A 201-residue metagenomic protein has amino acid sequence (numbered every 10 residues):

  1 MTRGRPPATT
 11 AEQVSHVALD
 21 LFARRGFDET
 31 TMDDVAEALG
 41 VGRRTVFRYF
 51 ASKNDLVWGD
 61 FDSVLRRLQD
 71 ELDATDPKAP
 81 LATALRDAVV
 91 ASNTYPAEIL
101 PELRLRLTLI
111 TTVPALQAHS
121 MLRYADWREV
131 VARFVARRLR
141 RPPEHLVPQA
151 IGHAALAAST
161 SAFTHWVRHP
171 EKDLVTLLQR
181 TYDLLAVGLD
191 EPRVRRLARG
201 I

Functional and structural regions predicted by a protein language model:
M1-V41, W58, R66-R67, T176: Basic, helix-initiating cap at the start of DNA-binding domains
V14-F22, L85, S120, V135: Short hydrophobic clusters on alpha-helical segments that form packing/core surfaces in small helical domains
V41-F50: Short hydrophobic/aromatic patch on the recognition helix
N54-L56: A secondary-structure capping/hinge motif
R66-T108: Hydrophobic alpha-helical connector segments
A79-T94, Q149, H153, V175 (+2 more regions): Amphipathic alpha-helical segments that line or abut small-molecule/effector binding pockets and mediate allosteric
P114-L139, Q149-H153: Amphipathic alpha-helical packing segments from all-alpha helical-bundle domains
R133, R168-I201: C-terminal peripheral helix-coil segments that are non-catalytic and often amphipathic
